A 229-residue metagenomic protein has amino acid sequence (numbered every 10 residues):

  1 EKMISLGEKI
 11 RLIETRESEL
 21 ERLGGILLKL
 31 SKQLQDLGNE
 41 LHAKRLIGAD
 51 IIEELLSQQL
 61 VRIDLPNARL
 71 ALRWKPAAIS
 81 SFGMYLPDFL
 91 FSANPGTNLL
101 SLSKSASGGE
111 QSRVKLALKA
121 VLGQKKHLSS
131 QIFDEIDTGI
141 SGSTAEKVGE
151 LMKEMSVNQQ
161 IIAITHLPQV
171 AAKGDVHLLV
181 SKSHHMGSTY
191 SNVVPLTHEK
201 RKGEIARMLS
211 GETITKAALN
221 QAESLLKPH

Functional and structural regions predicted by a protein language model:
E1-I63, N67: Extended, charged alpha-helical coiled-coil/arm scaffolds that mediate oligomerization and mechanical coupling in large
L46, K125-K126, T138-E146: Conserved D-loop-proximal element of ABC-family nucleotide-binding domains
V61-S80, Y85: Long, charged, glycine-rich C-terminal linkers/tails
F89, A93-G96, G109-Q131, M155: GG-anchored amphipathic helix commonly corresponding to the ABC/SMC/Rad50 NBD signature/C-loop
L99-A106: Short pre-catalytic strand/loop immediately N-terminal to key active-site residues, enriched for Gly-Thr
D134-E135: Walker B catalytic acidic pair
S143-H229: C-terminal lobe/lid and adjacent interdomain/linker elements of RecA-like ASCE P-loop ATPase modules
